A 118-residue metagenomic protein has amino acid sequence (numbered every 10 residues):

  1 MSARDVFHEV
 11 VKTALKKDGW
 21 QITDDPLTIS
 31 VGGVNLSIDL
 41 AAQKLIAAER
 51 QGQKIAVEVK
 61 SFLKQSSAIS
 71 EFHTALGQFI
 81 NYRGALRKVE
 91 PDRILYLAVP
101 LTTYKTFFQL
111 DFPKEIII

Functional and structural regions predicted by a protein language model:
A3-H8, K12: Nuclease catalytic cores
D18: Conserved dinucleotide-binding and phosphotransfer motif residues
Q21-A56, E71: Active-site metal-binding core of divalent-cation-utilizing nuclease and nuclease-like domains
Q43-L45, F62, A98-T102: Beta-hairpin (beta-strand-turn-beta-strand) motif
E58-N81, A85-L86: Mg2+/Mn2+-dependent nuclease catalytic core
G84-I117: Nucleic-acid nuclease catalytic cores
